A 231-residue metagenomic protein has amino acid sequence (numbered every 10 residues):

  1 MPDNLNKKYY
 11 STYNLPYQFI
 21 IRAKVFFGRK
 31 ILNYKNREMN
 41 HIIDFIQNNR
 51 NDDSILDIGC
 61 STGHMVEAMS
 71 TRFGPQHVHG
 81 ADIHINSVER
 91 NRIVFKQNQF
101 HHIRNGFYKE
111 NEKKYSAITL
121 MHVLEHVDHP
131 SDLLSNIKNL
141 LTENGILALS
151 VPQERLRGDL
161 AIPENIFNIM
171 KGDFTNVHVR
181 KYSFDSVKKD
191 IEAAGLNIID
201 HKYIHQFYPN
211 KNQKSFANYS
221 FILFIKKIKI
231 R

Functional and structural regions predicted by a protein language model:
M1-E112, A117, M121, L134 (+3 more regions): Conserved N-terminal segment of class I S-adenosyl-L-methionine
I31, E125-H126, T175-N176: A generic structural signal for short
M121-L124, S150: Residues lining the SAM
D132-E143: A short glycine-rich, Lys/Arg-flanked "PGG" loop and its adjoining helix->strand segment in the class I
A148-M170: Conserved class I S-adenosyl-L-methionine
M170-D185: Acceptor-substrate binding/catalytic loop of class I
V187-K202: A SAM-dependent methyltransferase catalytic signature shared across enzymes that methylate proteins
